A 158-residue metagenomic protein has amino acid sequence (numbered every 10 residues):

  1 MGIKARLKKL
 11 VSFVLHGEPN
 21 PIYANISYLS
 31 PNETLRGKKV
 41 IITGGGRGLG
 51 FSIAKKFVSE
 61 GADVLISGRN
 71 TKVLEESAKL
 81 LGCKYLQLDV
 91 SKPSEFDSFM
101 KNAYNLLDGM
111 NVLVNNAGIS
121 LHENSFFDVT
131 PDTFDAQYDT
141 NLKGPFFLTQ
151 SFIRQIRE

Functional and structural regions predicted by a protein language model:
M1-G37: Non-catalytic terminal and boundary segments that flank Rossmann-like NAD(P)-dependent oxidoreductase
G46-R47: Conserved glycine-rich cofactor-binding loop
E60-L74: Conserved glycine-rich Rossmann-like NAD(P)H-binding loop of the short-chain dehydrogenase/reductase
L88-F99, P131: The beta1-alpha1 cofactor-binding region of Rossmann-like NAD(H)/NADP(H)-dependent oxidoreductases
A117-H122: Conserved NAD(P)H cofactor-binding loop of Rossmann-fold oxidoreductase domains
N124-F126, T130-Y138: Substrate-binding pocket helix/loop in short-chain dehydrogenase/reductase
T149-Q150: A short, exposed helix-loop element centered on a Lys and neighboring polar residues
